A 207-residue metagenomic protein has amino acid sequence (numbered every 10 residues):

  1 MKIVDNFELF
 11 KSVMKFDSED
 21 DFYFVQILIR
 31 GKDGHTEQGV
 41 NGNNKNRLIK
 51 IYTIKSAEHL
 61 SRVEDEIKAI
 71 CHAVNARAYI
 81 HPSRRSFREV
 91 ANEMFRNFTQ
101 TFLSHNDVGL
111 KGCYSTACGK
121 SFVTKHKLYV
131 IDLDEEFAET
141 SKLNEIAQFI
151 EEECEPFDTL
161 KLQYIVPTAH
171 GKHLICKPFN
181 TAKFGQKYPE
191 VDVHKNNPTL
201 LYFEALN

Functional and structural regions predicted by a protein language model:
M1-T168, F179-T181, G185-K187, T199-N207: Signature for HUH/AEP ssDNA processing cores
I175-K177: Short hydrophobic/aromatic beta-strand micro-patches that form the beta-sheet surface supporting nucleotide- or nucleic
P189-D192: Polybasic, proline/glycine-rich intrinsically disordered low-complexity segments
K195: Short, cationic low-complexity segments
